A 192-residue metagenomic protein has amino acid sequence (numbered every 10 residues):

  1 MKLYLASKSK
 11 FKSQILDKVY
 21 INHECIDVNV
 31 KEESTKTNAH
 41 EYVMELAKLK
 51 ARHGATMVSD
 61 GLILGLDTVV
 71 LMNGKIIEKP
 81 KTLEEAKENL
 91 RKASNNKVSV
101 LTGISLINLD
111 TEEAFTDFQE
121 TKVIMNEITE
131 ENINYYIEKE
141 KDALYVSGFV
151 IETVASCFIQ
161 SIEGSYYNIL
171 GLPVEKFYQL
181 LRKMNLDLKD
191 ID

Functional and structural regions predicted by a protein language model:
M1-I15, E120-D192: GST superfamily/GST-like fold recognition
M1-L62, K75-I76, E131, R182-D192: N-terminal polybasic phosphate/anion-binding patch
L16, A47, D67, A86 (+2 more regions): Residue-level signal for inorganic ion chemistry
Y20-C25, V30, S105-E112, A143-S156: Mobile beta-alpha loop/short-helix "lid" or hinge segments that flank ligand
Y42, T68-V98, M125: Active-site-adjacent loop/tail segments of enzyme domains
L64-V69, E152: ATP-grasp fold ATP-binding core
L71, I107, I159-S161: Short beta-strand-to-turn element immediately C-terminal to the catalytic PLP-Schiff-base lysine in fold type I
L90-K139: Conserved core of the sugar-phosphate nucleotidyltransferase
